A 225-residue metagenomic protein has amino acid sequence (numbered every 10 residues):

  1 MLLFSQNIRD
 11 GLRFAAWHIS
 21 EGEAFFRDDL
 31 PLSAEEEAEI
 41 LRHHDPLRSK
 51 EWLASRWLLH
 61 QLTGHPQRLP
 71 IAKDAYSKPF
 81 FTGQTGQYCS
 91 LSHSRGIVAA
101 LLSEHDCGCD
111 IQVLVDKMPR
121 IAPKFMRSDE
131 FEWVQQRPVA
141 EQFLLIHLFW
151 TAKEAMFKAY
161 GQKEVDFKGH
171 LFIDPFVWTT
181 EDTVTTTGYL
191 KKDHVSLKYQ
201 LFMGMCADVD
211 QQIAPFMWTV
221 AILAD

Functional and structural regions predicted by a protein language model:
M1-D225: Core catalytic alpha/beta fold that binds nucleotide/phospho-ligands
